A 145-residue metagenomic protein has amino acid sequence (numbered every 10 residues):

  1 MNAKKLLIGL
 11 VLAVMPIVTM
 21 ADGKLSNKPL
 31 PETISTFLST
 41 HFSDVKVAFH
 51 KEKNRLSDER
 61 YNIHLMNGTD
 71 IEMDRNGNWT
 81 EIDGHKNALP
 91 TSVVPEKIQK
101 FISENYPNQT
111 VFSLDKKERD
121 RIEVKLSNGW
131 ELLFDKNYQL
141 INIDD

Functional and structural regions predicted by a protein language model:
M1-L10: Bacterial N-terminal signal peptides that target proteins for export
T19: Glycine-rich phosphate- or other oxyanion-binding loops that anchor nucleotides, phosphorylated ligands
D22-D145: Interaction-mediating elements
